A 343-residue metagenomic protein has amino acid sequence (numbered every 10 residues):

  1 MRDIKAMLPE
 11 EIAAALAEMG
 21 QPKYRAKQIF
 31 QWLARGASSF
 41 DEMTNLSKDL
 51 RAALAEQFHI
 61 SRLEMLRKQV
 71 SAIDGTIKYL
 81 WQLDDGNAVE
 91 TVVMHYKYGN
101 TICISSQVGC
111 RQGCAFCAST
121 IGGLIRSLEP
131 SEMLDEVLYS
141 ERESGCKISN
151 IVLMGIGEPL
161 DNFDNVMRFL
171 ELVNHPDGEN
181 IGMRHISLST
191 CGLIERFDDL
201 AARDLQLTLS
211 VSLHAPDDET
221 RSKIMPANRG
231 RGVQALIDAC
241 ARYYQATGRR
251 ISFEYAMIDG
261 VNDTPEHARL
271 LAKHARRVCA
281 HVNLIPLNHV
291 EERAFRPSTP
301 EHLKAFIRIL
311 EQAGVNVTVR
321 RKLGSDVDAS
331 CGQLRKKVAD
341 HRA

Functional and structural regions predicted by a protein language model:
M1-V89, A241-R250, Y255-A343: Auxiliary Fe-S-binding modules of radical SAM enzymes
S71, S105-S106, S119, S189 (+1 more regions): Short linear Ser/Thr-Pro motifs
I77, V89, N100-I104, Q112 (+1 more regions): Generic beta-strand structural signal
D85-M94, Y98-G99: P-loop NTP-binding catalytic core
H95-E132: Canonical Radical SAM [4Fe-4S] cluster-binding loop centered on the CxxxCxxC motif and its immediate flanking residues
T120-N150: Conserved alpha-helical substructure of the radical SAM core
E141-N150, G155-A313, V317: Conserved AdoMet/S-adenosylmethionine-binding subsite of the radical SAM
